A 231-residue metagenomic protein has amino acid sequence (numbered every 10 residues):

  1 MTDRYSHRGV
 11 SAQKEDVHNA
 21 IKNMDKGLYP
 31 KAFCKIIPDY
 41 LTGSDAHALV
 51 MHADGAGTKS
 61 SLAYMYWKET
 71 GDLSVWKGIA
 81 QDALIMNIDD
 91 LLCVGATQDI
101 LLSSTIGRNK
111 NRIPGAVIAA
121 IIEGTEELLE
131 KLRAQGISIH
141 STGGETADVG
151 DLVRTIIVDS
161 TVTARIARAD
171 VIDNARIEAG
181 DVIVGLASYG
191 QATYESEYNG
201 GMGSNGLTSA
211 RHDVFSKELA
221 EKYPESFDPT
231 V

Functional and structural regions predicted by a protein language model:
M1-V231: Helix-biased detector of long, well-ordered alpha-helical tracts
